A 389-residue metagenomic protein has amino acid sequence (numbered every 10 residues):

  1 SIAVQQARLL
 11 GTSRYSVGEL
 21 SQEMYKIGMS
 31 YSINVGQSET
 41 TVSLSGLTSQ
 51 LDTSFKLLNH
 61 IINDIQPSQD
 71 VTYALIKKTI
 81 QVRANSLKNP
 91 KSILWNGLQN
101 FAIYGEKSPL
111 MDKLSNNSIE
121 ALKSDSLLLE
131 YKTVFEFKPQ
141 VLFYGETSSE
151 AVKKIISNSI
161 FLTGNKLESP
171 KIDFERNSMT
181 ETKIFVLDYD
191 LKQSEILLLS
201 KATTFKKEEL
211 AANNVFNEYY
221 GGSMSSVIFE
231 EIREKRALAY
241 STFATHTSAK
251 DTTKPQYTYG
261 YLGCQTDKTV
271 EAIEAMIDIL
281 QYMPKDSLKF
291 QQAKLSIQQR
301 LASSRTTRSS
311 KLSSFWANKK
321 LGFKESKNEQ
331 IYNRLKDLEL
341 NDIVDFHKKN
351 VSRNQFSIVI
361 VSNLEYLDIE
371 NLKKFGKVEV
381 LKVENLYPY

Functional and structural regions predicted by a protein language model:
I2-R8, T12-D64, A74-A84, P90-S118 (+5 more regions): M16 family metallopeptidases and their MPP-like homologs
K88, Y131-T133, R176, L187-D190 (+2 more regions): Replace "in large, NTP-powered and nucleic-acid-processing enzymes" with "in large, NTP-powered factors and other
Y104-G105, F137-T204, I360-Y389: An aromatic/glycine/proline-enriched structural segment found at the starts of mature extracellular/organellar domains
L122, E208, Y282-K285: Extended non-catalytic domains of envelope/secretory-pathway proteins
Y219: Structured C-terminal helix/loop/strand segments within mature extracytoplasmic catalytic/sensor domains
